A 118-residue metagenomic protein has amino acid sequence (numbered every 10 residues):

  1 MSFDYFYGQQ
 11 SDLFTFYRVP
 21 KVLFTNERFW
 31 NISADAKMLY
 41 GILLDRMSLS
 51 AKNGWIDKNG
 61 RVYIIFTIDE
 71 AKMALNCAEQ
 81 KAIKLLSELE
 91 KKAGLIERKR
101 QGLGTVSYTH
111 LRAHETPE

Functional and structural regions predicted by a protein language model:
M1-D69: Short recognition helix of helix-turn-helix/winged-helix DNA-binding domains
L13-F14, V106, H110: Extended hydrophobic/Leu-rich segments
R46-Y108: Winged helix-turn-helix DNA-binding recognition segment
H110-A113, P117-E118: Single conserved hydrophobic/aromatic residue that forms the stacking wall/gate of nucleotide- or nucleobase-binding
